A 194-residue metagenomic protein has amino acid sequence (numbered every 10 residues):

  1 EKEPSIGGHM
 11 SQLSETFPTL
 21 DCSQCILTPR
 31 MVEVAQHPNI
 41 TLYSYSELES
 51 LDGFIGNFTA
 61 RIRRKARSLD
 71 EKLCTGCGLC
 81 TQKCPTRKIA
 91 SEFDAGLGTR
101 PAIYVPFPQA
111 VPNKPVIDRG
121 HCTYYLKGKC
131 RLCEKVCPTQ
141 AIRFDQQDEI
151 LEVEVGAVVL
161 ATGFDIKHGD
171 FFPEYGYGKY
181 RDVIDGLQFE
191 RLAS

Functional and structural regions predicted by a protein language model:
E3-P29, Y43-T75, P85-L160, F164-I184: Non-heme iron-sulfur electron-transfer modules
H37-P38: Acidic-histidine catalytic/liganding microenvironments
C80-K83: A surface-exposed, glycine/aromatic-enriched loop/edge motif typical of exported proteins
R181-A193: Central beta-strand plus flanking loop segment that forms part of the substrate or channel wall within the catalytic
